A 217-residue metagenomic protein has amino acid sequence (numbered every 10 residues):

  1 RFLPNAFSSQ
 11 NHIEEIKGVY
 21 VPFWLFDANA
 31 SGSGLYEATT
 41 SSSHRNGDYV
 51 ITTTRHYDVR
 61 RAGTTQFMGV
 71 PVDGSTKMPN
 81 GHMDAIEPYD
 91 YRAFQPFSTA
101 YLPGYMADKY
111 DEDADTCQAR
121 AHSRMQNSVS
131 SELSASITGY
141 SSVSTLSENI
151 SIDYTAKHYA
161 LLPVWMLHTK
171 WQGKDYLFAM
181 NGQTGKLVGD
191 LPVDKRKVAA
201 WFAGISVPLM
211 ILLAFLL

Functional and structural regions predicted by a protein language model:
R1-K170: Charged, low-complexity helical/coil segments in non-catalytic cytosolic or luminal regions
F7-N11, M180, V193: Short coil/turn linker and secondary-structure boundary residues
S33-L35, K174-D175, K186, R196: Flexible loop/turn segments at secondary-structure boundaries
L162-L191: Extended, hydrophilic extramembrane loops/domains of integral membrane proteins
D190-F202: Juxtamembrane/start-of-transmembrane alpha-helix segments at the extracytoplasmic/lumenal side of membrane anchors
F202-L209: Bilayer-spanning, highly hydrophobic alpha-helical transmembrane segments
I211-L217: Juxtamembrane boundary at the C-terminal end of a transmembrane helix
